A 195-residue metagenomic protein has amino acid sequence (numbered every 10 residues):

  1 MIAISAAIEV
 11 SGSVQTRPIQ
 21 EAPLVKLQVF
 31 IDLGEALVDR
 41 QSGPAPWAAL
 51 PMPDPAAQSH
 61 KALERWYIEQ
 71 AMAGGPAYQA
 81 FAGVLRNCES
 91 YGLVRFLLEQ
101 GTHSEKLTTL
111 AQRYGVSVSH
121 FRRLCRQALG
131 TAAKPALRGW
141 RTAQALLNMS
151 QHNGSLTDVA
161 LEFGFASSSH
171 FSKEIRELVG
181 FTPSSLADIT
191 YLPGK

Functional and structural regions predicted by a protein language model:
M1, F121, A145, F171: Short hydrophobic/aromatic patches on the structural cores and recognition surfaces of FHA
M1-D39: N-terminal regulatory/effector-sensing and dimerization cores that precede helix-turn-helix DNA-binding domains
V38-R95, H120: An amphipathic alpha-helical interaction segment
Y78-E105, A111-Y114, A136-G154, D188: A short, Lys/Arg-enriched amphipathic alpha-helix from helix-turn-helix/homeodomain DNA-binding modules
T108, Q127-A166, S172, D188-K195: Terminal helix-turn-helix DNA-binding modules in bacterial transcription factors
R113, S117, A166-S167: Short coil turns linking two alpha-helices in DNA-binding domains
S119, R123, S168-S169, S184: Key DNA-contact positions within bacterial/archaeal DNA-binding proteins
H170-V179, P183-A187: Helix-turn-helix/homeodomain-like alpha-helical modules used for DNA recognition and transcription-factor dimerization
